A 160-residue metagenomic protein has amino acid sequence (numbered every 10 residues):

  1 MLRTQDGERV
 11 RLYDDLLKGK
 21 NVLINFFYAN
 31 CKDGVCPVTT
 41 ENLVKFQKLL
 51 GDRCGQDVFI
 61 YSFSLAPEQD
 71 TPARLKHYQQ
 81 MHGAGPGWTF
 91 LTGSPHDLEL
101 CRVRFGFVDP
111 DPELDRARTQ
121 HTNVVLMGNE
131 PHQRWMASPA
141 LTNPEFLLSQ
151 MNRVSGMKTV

Functional and structural regions predicted by a protein language model:
M1-V10: N-terminal signal-anchor transmembrane helix
L12-L43: Short active-site neighborhood of thiol/selenol oxidoreductases, capturing the structured segment around
G19-N21, V38-S62, Q80: Conserved helix-turn-beta segment immediately C-terminal to the redox Cys motif in thioredoxin-like folds
T40-Q47, P72-K76, P95, E99-R102 (+2 more regions): Extracytoplasmic/secreted envelope proteins and their assembly/folding machinery, especially bacterial periplasmic
K48-G55, Q80-A84, V103-F107, N152 (+1 more regions): Sec-exported extracytoplasmic/periplasmic mature domains
C54-D70, P86-L98: Thiol-based oxidoreductase modules, predominantly thioredoxin-like and allied folds used for disulfide exchange
K76-T122: Short, internal strand/loop/helix patches that form the active-site neighborhood or redox-interaction surface
E113-V160: Thiol-/selenol-based redox modules, centered on thioredoxin-like and closely related oxidoreductase domains
